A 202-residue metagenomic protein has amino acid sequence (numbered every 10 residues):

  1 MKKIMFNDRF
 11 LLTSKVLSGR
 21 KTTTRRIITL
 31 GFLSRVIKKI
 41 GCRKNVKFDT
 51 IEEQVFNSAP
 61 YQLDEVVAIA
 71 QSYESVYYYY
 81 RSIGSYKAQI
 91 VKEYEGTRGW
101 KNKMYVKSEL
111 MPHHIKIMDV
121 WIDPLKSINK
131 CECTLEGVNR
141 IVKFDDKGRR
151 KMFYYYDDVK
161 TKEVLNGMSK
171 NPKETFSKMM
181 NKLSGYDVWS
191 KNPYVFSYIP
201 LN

Functional and structural regions predicted by a protein language model:
M1-N202: Secondary-structure transition motif
